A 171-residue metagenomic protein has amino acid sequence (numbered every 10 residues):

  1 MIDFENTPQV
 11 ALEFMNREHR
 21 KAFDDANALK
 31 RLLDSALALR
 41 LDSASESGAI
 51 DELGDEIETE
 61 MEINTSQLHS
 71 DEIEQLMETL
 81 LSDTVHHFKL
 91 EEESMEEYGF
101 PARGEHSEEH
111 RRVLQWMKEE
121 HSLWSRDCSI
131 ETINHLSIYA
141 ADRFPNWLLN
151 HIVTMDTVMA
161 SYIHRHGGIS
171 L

Functional and structural regions predicted by a protein language model:
M1-L171: Small-residue-biased structural context
